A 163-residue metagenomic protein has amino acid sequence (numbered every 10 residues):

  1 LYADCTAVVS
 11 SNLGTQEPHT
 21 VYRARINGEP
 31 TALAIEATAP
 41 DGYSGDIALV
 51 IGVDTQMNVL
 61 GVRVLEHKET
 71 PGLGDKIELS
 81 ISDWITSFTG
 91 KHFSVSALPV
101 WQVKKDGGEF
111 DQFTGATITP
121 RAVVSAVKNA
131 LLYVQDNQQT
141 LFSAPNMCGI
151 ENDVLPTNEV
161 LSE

Functional and structural regions predicted by a protein language model:
L1-E163: Flexible, solvent-exposed loop/hinge segments and secondary-structure transition points
